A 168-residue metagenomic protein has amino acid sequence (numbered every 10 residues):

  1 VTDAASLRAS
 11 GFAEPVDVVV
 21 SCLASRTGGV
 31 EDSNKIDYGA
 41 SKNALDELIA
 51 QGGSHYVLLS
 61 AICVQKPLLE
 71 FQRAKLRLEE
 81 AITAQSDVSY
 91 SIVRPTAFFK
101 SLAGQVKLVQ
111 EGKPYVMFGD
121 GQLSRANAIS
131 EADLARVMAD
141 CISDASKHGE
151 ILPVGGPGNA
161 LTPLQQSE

Functional and structural regions predicted by a protein language model:
V1-D3, G53-L58, G156, L164: Short N-terminal secondary-structure initiator segments
V1-Q51, C63-Q65: NAD(P)H-binding glycine-rich loop region in Rossmannoid oxidoreductase-like domains and their noncatalytic homologs
F12, Q51, V64-S167: Oxidoreductase cofactor-interface core, primarily capturing Rossmann-like NAD(P)-dependent enzymes
P15, D37-Y38, D46, L58 (+2 more regions): A general secondary-structure boundary signal
C22-L23, Y56-A61, V93-P95: SDR active-site strand-loop-helix element
